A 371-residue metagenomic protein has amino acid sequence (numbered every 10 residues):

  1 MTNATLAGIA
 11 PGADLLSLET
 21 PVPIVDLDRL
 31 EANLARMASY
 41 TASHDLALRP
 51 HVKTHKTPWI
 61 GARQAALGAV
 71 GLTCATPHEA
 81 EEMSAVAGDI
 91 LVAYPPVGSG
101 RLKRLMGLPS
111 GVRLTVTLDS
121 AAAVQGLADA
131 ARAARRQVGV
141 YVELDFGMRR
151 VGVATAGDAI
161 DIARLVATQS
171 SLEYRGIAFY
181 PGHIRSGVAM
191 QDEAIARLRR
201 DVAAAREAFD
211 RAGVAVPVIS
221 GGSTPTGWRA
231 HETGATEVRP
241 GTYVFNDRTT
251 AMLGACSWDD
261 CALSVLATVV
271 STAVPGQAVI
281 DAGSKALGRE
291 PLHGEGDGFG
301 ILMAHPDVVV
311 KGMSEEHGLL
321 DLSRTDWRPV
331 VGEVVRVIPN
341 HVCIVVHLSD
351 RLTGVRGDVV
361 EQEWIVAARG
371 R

Functional and structural regions predicted by a protein language model:
L6-A10, R29-I60, T73: N-terminal glycine-rich anion-binding loops that anchor highly charged ligand groups
L6-V25: Generic N-terminal amphipathic, Lys/Arg-enriched alpha-helix
L30, K53, M83, V142 (+5 more regions): Conserved, mostly hydrophobic/aromatic
L46-A47, F209-V218, V331, H347-S349: Flexible, glycine/charged-enriched surface loops at secondary-structure junctions
H51-R185: Active-site-proximal beta-alpha core segment in soluble small-molecule metabolic enzymes
G139, D145-S257: Active-site loop/helix belt of alpha/beta enzymes
P225-M303: Active-site loop ensemble at the mouth of alpha/beta enzyme cores that anchors a bound cofactor
V274-R371: C-terminal accessory subdomain/extension
